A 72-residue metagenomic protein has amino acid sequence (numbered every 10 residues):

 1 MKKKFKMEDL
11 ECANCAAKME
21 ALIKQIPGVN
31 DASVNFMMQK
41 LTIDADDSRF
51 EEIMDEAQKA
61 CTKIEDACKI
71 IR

Functional and structural regions predicted by a protein language model:
M1-R72: Flexible metal-binding regulatory segments at protein termini and peripheral loops
